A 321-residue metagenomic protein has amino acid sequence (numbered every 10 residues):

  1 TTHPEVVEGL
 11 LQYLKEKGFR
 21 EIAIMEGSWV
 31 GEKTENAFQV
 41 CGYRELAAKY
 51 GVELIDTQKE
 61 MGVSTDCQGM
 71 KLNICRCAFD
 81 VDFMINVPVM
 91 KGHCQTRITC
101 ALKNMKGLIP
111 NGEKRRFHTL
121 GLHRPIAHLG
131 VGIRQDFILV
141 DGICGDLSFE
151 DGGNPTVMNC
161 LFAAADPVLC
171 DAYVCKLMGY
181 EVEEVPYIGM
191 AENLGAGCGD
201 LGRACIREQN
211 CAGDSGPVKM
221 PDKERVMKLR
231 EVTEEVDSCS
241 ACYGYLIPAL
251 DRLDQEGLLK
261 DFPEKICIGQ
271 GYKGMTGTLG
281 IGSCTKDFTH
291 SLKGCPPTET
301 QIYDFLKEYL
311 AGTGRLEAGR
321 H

Functional and structural regions predicted by a protein language model:
T1-H321: N-terminal and secondary-structure boundary signal
